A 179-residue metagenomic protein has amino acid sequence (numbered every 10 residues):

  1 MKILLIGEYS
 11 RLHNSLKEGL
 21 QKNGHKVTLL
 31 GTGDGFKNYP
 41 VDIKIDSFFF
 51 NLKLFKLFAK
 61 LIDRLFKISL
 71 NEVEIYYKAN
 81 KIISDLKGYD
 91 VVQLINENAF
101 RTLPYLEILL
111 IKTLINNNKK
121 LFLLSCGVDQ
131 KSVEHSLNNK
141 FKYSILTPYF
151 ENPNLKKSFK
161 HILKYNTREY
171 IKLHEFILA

Functional and structural regions predicted by a protein language model:
M1-D46, N117, H174-F176: N-terminal subdomain of nucleotide-sugar transferases
M1-I6, I82-L106, K120-L123, L178: Short N-terminal targeting/anchoring amphipathic segment
L12-N14, L94-N117, L121-N139: An aromatic- and histidine-rich active-site surface loop
T32-V73: A conserved catalytic-core segment of Leloir-type glycosyltransferases
D46-F55, L114, K142-P148: Short, structured secondary-structure boundary patches
R64-V92, R101-L109, H161-Y165, E169: An amphipathic, basic-hydrophobic alpha-helix
L86, L137-S144, R168-K172, L178: A conserved, positively charged/aromatic
L123-Y165: Acceptor-binding helix/loop patch of EC 2.4 sugar-transfer enzymes, predominantly nucleotide-sugar-dependent
